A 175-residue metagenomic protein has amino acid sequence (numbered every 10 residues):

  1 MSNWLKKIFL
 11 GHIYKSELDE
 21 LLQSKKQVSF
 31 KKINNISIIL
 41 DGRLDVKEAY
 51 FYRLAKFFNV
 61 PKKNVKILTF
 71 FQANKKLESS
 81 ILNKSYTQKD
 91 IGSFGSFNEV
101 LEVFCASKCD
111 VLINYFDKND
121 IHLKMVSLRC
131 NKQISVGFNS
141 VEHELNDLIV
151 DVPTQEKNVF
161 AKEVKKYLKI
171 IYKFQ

Functional and structural regions predicted by a protein language model:
M1-I13: Helix-enriched interaction subdomains in cytosolic or periplasmic regions, typified by TIR/SEFIR signaling/NADase cores
E17-L22, K84-E102: Glycine-rich, highly charged phosphate/nucleotide-binding loops
I38, G42-V60, V65: Histidine-anchored nucleotide/phosphate-binding helix
T69-K75, G137-H143: Short, polar loop motifs at secondary-structure junctions
D110-I113: Structural motif
D117-N119: Short glycine-rich anion-binding loops that position phosphate/pyrophosphate groups of nucleotides and phosphorylated
K124-E142: A short, gly/pro- and small-residue-rich
L145-Q175: Active-site-proximal region of nucleotide-activated glycan assembly enzymes, centered on histidine/acidic-rich loops
